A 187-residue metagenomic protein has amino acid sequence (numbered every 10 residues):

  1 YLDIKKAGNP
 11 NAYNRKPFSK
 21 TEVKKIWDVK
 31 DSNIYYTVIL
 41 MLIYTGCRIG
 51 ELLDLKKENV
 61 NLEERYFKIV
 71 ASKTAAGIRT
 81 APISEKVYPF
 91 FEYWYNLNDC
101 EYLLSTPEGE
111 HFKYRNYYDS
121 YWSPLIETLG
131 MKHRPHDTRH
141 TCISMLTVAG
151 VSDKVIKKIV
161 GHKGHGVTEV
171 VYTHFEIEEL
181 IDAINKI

Functional and structural regions predicted by a protein language model:
Y1-I49, L53, K73, D137-R139: Basic, Lys/Arg- and aromatic-enriched nucleic-acid-binding interface segment
D3-K6, E22-K25, T45, D54-Y93: Conserved tyrosine-mediated DNA breakage-rejoining catalytic core shared by Y-recombinases
P17, A71-A76, V160-K186: Catalytic-site neighborhood detector that most strongly recognizes the C-terminal catalytic loop/helix of tyrosine
T21, L55-E58, S120, T141 (+1 more regions): Structural detector for helix-capping/boundary residues
K24, D28, S32-N33, T45 (+5 more regions): Short, basic (Lys/Arg/His-rich) helix/loop patches that form interaction surfaces in the mid-to-C-terminal regions
L53-D54, K157: Short, surface-exposed helix/turn micro-motifs that flank interaction/cofactor sites
E64, A75, T106-E110, D182-I187: C-terminal secondary-structure termini that scaffold catalytic or DNA-interacting sites
